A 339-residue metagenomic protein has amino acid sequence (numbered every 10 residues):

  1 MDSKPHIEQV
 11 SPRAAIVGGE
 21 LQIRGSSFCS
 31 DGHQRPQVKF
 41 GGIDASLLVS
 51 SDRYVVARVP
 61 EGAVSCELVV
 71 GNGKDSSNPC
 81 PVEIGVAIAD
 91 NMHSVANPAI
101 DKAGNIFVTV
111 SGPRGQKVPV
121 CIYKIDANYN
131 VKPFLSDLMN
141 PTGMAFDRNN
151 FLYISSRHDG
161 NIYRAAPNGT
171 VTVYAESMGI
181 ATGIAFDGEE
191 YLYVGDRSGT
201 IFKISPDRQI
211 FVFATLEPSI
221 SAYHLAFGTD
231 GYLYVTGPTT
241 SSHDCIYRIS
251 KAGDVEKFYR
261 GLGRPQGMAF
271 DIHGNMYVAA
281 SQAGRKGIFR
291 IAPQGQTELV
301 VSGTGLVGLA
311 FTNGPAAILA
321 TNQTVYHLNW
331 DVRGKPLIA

Functional and structural regions predicted by a protein language model:
M1-F107, P119: Ser/Thr/Pro-rich low-complexity tracts
G42, N72-K74, G169, R208 (+2 more regions): Residue-level detection of beta-strand-connecting loop/turn positions
A45, R53, C66, K132 (+11 more regions): Glycine-centered loop/turn positions within well-structured domains that cap or flank conserved ligand/cofactor-binding
E83-D90, Y129-L135, G169-A175, Q209-T215 (+2 more regions): A short beta-strand motif characteristic of beta-propeller blades
N91-G104, T109-G112, P119-V120, D137-F151 (+7 more regions): Beta-rich, blade/repeat-based domains predominating in secreted/periplasmic proteins but also intracellular
K117, D126, R157, A166 (+6 more regions): Structural signature of WD-repeat beta-propellers
Y123, Y163, F202, Y247 (+2 more regions): WD40 beta-propeller blade core
N329-L337: Short loop/turn segments immediately following beta-strands, especially the blade-tip and inter-blade linker loops
